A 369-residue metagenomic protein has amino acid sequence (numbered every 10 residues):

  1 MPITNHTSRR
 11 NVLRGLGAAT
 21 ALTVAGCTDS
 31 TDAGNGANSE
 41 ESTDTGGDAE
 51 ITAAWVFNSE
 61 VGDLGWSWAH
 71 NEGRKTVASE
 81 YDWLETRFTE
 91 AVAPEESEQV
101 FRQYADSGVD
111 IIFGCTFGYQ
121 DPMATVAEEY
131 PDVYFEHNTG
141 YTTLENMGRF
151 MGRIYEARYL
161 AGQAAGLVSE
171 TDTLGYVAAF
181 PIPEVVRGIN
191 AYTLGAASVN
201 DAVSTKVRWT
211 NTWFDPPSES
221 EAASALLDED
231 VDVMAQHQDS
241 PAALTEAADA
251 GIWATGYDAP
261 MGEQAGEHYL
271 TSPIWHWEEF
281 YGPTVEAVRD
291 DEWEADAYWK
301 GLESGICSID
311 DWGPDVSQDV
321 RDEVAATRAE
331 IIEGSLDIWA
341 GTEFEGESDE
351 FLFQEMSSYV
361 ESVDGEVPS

Functional and structural regions predicted by a protein language model:
M1-P131, H137-N146, L167-T173, R187-N190 (+8 more regions): Terminal disorder- and signal-encoded targeting elements
A49, F150, Y298-K300: Generic detection of short hydrophobic beta-strand segments and adjacent strand-loop junctions
S79, S272-H276, E292-W293, A297-E303: Functional cleft and adjacent loop/helix regions within the main domain that mediate ligand binding or catalysis
T142-A164, A178-P181, G266-E279: Short beta-strand elements at the ligand-binding edges of bilobed clamshell
F180, T210-N211: Subtilisin-like peptidase catalytic core
I182, Y298, L302-W312: Internal, active-site/partner-interface "lid" segment
F214-D215: Membrane translocator/pore-forming domains, dominated by Gram-negative outer-membrane beta-barrels
